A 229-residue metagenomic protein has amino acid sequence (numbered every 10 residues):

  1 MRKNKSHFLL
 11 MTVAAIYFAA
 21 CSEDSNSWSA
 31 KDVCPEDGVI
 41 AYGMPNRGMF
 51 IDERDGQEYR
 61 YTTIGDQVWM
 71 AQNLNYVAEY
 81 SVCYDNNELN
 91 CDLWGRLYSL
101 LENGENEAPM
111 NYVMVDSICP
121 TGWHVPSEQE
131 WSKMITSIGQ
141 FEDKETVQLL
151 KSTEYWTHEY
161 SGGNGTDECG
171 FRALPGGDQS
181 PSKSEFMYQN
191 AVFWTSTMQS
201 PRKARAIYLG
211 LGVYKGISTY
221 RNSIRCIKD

Functional and structural regions predicted by a protein language model:
R2-L9: Bacterial N-terminal signal peptides that target proteins for export
F18-A20: C-terminal motif of bacterial Sec signal peptides marking the signal peptidase cleavage site
S22-D24: Bacterial signal peptide processing site
N26-D229: Conserved positions within compact, well-structured domain cores
